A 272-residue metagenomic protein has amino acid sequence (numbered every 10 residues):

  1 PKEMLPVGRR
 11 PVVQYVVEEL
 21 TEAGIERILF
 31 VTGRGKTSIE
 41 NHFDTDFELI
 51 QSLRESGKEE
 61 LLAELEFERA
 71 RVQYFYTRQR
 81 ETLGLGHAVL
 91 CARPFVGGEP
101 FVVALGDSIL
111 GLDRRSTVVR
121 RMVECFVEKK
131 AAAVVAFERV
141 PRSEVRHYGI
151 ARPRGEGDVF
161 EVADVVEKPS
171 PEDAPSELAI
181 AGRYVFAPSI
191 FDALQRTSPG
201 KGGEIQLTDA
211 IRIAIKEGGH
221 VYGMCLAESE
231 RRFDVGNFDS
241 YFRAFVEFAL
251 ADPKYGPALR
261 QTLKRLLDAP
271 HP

Functional and structural regions predicted by a protein language model:
P1-P6, G200: Short glycine-enriched, charge-decorated loop/helix-capping segments at active-site entrances that position
L5-P6, R10-L105, L110-R114, E124 (+1 more regions): Conserved N-terminal catalytic core of the sugar/cofactor nucleotidyltransferase
Y15, E19, S38, H87 (+7 more regions): Alpha-helical scaffold segments in soluble metabolic enzymes
F30, V103, A133-A136, G223: Structural beta-sheet core signal
T77-Q79, A136, M224-L226: Conserved beta-strand termini and adjacent loop/short-helix elements that scaffold enzyme active sites in alpha/beta
G98-P100, P153-A163, P175-P272: Conserved alpha/beta core of the MobA/IspD/sugar-nucleotide pyrophosphorylase nucleotidyltransferase superfamily
I109-A193, T197-K201: Conserved core of the sugar-phosphate nucleotidyltransferase
